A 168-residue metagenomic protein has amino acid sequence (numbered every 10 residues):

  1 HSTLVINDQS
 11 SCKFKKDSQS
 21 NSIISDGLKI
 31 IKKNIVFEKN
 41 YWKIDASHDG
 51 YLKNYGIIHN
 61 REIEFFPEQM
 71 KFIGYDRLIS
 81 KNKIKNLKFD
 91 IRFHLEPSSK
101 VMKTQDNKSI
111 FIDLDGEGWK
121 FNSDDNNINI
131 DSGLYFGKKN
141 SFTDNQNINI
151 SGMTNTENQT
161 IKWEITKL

Functional and structural regions predicted by a protein language model:
H1-L168: CBM-like, beta-strand-rich accessory domains located in the C-terminal region of large, secreted polysaccharide-active
